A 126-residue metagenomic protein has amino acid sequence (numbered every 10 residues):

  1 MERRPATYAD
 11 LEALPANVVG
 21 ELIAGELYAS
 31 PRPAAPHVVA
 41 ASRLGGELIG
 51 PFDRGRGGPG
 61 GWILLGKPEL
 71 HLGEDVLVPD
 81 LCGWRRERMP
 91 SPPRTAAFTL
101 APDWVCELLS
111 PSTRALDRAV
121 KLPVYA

Functional and structural regions predicted by a protein language model:
M1-A126: Gly/Pro/Ser/Thr-rich low-complexity, intrinsically disordered segments predominantly at protein N-termini
